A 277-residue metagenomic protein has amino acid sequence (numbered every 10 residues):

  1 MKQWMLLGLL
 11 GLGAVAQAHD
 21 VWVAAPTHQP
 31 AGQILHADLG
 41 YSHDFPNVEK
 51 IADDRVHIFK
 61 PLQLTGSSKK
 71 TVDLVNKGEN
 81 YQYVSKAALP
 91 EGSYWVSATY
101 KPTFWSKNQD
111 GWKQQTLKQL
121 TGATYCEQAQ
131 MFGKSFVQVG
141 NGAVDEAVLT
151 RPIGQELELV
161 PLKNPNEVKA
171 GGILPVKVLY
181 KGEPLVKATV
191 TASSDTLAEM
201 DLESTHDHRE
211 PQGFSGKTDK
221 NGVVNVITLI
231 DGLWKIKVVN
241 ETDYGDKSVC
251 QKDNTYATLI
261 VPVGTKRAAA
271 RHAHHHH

Functional and structural regions predicted by a protein language model:
M1-W4: Positively charged n-region of N-terminal signal peptides that target proteins for export
L12-A18: Sec/Tat signal peptide C-region and signal peptidase I cleavage site
H19-E79: Start-of-domain marker
H19-H36, W112-A188, S194-M200, C250-H276: Beta-strand-rich domain onsets/edges
P46, K101-Q109, T242-S248: Short acidic/polar inter-strand loop motif in beta-rich domains
K60-S68, T189-S215: Short amphipathic beta-strand segments in non-cytosolic proteins
E79-Y83, R209-G232: Glycine-centered loop-to-beta-strand initiation motif
G92-F104, L233-T242: Short, aromatic- and glycine-rich surface loops/edge beta-strands on solvent-exposed regions
